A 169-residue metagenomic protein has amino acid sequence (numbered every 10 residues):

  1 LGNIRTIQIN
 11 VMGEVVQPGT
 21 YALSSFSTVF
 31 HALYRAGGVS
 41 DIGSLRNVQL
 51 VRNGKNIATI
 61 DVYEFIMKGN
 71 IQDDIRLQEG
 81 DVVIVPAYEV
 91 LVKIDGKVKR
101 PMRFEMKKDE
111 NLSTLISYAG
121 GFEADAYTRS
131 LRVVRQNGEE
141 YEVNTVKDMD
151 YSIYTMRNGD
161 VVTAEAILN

Functional and structural regions predicted by a protein language model:
L1-N169: Ser/Thr/Pro/Gly-biased, low-complexity, turn-/loop-rich segments that often occur immediately after N-terminal
